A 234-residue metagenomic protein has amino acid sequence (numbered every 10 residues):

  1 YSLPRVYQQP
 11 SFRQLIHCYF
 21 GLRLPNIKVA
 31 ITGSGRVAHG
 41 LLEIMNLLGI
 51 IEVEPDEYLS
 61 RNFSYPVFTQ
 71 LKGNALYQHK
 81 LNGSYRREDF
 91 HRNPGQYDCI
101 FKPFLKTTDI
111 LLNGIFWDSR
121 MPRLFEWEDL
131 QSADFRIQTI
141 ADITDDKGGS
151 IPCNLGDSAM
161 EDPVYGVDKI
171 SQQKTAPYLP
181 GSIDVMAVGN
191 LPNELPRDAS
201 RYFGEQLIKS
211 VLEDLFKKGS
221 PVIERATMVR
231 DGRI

Functional and structural regions predicted by a protein language model:
Y1-H17, T139, T144-I234: Adenosine-phosphate binding glycine-rich loop
Y1-T107: Glycine-rich phosphate/diphosphate-binding loop of Rossmann-like nucleotide-binding domains
L24-I27, T107-T108, F135-R136, G181-I183: Short coil/turn connectors at secondary-structure junctions
I27, R120, N190: Short, flexible active-site loop motifs that bind/organize anionic cofactors or intermediates
A38-H39, S119, G148, N193: Short, acidic Gly/Pro/Ser/Thr-rich loop/turn segments
L42, N46-I51, K106, I110 (+3 more regions): Generic secondary-structure signature for well-ordered alpha-helical cores
I44-L48, E126-S132, G156-S158, R201-Q206: Short, solvent-exposed amphipathic alpha-helical segments in soluble enzyme and RNA/protein-processing domains
F63, V67-T175: Rossmann-like adenosine-cofactor binding region
